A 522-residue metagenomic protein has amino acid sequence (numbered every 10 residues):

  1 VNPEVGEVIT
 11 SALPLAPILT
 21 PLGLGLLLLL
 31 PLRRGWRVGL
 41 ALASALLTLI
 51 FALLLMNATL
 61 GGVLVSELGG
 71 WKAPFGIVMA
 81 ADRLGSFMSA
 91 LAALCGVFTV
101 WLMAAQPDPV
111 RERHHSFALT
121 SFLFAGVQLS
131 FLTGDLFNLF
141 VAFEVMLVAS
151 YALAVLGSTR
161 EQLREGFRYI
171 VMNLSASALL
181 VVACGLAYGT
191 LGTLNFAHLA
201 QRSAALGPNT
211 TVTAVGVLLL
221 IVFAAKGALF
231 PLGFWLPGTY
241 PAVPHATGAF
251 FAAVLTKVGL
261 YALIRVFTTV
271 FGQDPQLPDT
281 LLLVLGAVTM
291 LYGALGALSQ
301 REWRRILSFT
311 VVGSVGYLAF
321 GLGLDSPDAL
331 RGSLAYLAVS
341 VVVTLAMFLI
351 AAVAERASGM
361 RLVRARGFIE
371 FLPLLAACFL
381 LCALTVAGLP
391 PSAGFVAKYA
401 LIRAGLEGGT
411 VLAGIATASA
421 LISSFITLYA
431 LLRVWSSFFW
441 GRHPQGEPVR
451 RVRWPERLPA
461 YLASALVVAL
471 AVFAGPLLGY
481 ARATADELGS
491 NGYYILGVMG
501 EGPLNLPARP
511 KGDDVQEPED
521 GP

Functional and structural regions predicted by a protein language model:
V1-A16, G23-A118, A197-Q201, A483 (+4 more regions): Transmembrane helix-loop-helix hairpins at membrane boundaries of multipass inner-membrane proteins
V8-T20, R83-L94, L136-A149, T210-A225 (+2 more regions): Structural signature of hydrophobic alpha-helical transmembrane segments
G25-L29, W101, A125-L129, A152-L153 (+8 more regions): Alpha-helical transmembrane segments of multipass membrane proteins
W36, H115-A214, A225, T256 (+1 more regions): Alpha-helical multi-pass transmembrane bundles of energy-transducing inner-membrane proteins
L153, S203, Y240, F267 (+2 more regions): Interfacial segments of multi-pass membrane proteins
A214-L281, S308: Short helix-boundary/re-entrant hairpin motifs in multi-pass inner-membrane proteins
F230, L337-G359, G414-R451: Predominantly late transmembrane helices and immediately cytosolic-facing juxtamembrane segments
V243, A357-L362, F368-A377, L431-P522: Cytoplasmic/organellar membrane-interface segments at the starts of transmembrane helices in multi-pass inner-membrane
